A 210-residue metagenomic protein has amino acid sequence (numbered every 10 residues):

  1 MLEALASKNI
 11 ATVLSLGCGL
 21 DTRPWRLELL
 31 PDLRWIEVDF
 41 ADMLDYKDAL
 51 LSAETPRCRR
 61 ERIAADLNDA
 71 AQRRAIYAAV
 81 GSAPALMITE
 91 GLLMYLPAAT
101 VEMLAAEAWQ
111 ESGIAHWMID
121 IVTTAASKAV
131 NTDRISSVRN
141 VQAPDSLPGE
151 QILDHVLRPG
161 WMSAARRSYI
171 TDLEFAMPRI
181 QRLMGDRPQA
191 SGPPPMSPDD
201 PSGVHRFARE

Functional and structural regions predicted by a protein language model:
M1-E210: Alpha-helical subdomain
